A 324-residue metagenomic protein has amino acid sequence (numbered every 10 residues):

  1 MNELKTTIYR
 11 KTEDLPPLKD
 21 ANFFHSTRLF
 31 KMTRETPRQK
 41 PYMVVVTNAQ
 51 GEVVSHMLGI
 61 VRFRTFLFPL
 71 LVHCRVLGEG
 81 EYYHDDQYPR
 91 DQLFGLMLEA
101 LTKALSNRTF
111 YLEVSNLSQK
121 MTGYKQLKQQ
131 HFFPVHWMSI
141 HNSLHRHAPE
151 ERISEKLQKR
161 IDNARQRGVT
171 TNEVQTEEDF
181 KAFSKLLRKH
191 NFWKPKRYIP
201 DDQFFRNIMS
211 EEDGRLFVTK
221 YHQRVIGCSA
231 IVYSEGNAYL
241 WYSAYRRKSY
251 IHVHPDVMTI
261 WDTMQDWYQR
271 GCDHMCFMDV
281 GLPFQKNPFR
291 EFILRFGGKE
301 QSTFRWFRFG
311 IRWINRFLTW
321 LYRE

Functional and structural regions predicted by a protein language model:
N2-Q50, H56-F66, N116-S139, A148-S249: A conserved beta-strand-loop-helix scaffold within acyl/acetyltransferase catalytic domains
M43, M57-F63, L127-P149, C272-E324: Active-site/acyl-donor-binding loops of N-acyltransferases
V45, L77, Y83-H84, G95-A100 (+1 more regions): Aromatic (often tryptophan-rich) hydrophobic motifs at membrane interfaces
F63-E79: Conserved acyl-donor/pantetheine-binding loop and adjacent beta-alpha core of acyl/acetyltransferases and related
C74-L117, M121: A gly/proline- and charged-residue-enriched helix-loop-helix capping module
H84-Y88, R146-R152: Short, polar/flexible loop-turn hinges at active-site or ligand-entry regions and domain interfaces
P89-M97, K156, R197-P200, T259: Soluble or luminal CAZymes and related metallo-dependent hydrolases
